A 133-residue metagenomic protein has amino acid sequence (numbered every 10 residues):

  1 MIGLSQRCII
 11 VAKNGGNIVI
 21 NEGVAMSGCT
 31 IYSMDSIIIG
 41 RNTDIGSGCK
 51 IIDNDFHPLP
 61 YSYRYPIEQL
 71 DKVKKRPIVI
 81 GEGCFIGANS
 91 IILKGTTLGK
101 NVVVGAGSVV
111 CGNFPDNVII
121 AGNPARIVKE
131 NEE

Functional and structural regions predicted by a protein language model:
M1-I92, N131-E132: Flexible, glycine/small-residue-enriched loop-and-beta-strand segment within the central core of proteins
G95-R126: C-terminal/domain-terminus segments
D116, E132-E133: Short amphipathic alpha-helical segments
